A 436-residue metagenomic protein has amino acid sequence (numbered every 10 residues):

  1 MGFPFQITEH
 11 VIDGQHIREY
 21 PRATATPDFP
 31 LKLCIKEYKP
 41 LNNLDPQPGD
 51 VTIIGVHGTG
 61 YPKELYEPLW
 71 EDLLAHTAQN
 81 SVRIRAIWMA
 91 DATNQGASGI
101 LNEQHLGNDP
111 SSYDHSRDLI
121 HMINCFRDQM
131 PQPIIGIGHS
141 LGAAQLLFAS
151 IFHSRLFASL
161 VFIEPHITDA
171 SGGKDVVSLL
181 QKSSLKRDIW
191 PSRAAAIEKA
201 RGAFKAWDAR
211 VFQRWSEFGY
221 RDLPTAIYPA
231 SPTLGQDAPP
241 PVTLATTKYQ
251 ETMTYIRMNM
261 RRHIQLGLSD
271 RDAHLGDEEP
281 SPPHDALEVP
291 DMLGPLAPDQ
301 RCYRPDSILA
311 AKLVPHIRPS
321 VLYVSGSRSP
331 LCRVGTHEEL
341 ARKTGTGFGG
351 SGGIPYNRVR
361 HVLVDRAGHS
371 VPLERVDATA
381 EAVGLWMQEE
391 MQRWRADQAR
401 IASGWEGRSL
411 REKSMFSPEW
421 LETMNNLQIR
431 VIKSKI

Functional and structural regions predicted by a protein language model:
M1-P40: N-terminal cap/lid segment of alpha/beta-hydrolase-fold proteins
T26-F29, R83-I137: Active-site loop/oxyanion-hole signature of alpha/beta-hydrolase fold enzymes
L31, L41-I100: Conserved HGGG/HGGXW glycine-rich cap/lid loop of the alpha/beta-hydrolase fold
G55-T59, H139-S140, G326: Glycine-rich His-Gly loop
I123-D175: Conserved hydrolase catalytic core segment
P165-T168, G173-I227: Alpha/beta-hydrolase-fold enzymes
E217-P355, R360-V362, R400, P418 (+2 more regions): Conserved serine/cysteine hydrolase catalytic core
H361-A380: Catalytic histidine-centered segment of alpha/beta-hydrolase-like enzymes
